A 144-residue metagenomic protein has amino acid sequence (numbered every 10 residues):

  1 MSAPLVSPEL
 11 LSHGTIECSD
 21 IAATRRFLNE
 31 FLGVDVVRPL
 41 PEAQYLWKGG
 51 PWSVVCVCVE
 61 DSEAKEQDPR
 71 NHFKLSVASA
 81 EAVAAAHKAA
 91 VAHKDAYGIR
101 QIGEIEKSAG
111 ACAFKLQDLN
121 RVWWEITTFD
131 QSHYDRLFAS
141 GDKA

Functional and structural regions predicted by a protein language model:
M1-P8, W47: Short acidic N-proximal helix/loop "leader" segments that mark the beginning of a domain or an inter-domain linker
S2-P4, H93-A144: Vicinal oxygen chelate
L10-S19, A64-A92, C112-Q117, V122: Vicinal oxygen chelate
E17, A23, V34-D35: N-terminal first-folded block
A23, P41-Q44, H133-Y134: Short glycine/proline-centered loop/turn elements that form peptide/ligand docking sites
T24-N29, R121: Conserved active-site tyrosine of GNAT-family acetyltransferases
F31-V37, D95: Conserved acetyl-CoA-binding loop of GNAT-fold acetyltransferases
D35-R70, V77, Q117, W123-T128: Conserved short beta-strand elements that form part of the metal-binding/catalytic scaffold of enzyme active sites
